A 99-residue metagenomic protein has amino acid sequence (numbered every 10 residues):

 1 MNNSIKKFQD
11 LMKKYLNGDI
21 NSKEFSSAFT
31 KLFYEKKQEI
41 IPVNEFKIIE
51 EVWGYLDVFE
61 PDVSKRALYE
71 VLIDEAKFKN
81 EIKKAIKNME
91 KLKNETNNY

Functional and structural regions predicted by a protein language model:
M1-Y99: Acidic, Ser/Pro/Thr-rich low-complexity regulatory regions and the short amphipathic helical interaction modules they
